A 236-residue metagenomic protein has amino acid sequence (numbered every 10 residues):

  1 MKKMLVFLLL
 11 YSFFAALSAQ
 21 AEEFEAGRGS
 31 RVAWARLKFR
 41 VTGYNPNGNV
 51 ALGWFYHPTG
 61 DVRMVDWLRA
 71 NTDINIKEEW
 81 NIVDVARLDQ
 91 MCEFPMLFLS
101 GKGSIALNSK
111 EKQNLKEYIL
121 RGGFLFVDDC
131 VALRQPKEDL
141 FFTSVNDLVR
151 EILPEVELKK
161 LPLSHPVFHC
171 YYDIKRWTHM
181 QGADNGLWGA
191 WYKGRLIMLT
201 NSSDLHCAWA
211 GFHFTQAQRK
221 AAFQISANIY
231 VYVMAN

Functional and structural regions predicted by a protein language model:
M4-F13: Sec-dependent N-terminal signal peptides
A19-M96, K102-G103, L205-H206, F212-N236: Aromatic-Pro/Gly-enriched surface loop or interdomain linker that acts as a lid/target-recognition segment
R28-R31, T42-G48, A132-A227: An acidic, glycine-rich "communication" segment
S30-V32, C92-L97, L120-L125, V156 (+1 more regions): Loop/turn elements at helix/coil->beta-strand transitions in domains of secreted/extracellular proteins
W34, M96-E138: Short alpha-beta junction capping motif
D61-V65, K112, K116, F142 (+2 more regions): Extracytoplasmic/secreted envelope proteins and their assembly/folding machinery, especially bacterial periplasmic
I74-D84, D128-V131, E155-S164: Surface-exposed patches in mature extracellular/periplasmic domains of secreted proteins
E79-A86, N108-N114, G182-G186: Alpha-helical scaffolding within the catalytic cores of extracellular/periplasmic polymer-degrading hydrolases
